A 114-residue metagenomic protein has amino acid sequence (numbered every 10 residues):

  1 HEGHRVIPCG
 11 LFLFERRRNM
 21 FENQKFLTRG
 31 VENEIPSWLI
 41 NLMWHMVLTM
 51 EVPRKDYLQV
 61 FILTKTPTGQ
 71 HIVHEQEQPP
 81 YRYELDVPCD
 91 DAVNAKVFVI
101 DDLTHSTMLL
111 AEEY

Functional and structural regions predicted by a protein language model:
H1-L13: Positively charged N-terminal leader segments that act as targeting/secretion signals
F12-V87: N-terminal "domain-start" segment
Q78-Y114: Short, compact, well-ordered microdomains
